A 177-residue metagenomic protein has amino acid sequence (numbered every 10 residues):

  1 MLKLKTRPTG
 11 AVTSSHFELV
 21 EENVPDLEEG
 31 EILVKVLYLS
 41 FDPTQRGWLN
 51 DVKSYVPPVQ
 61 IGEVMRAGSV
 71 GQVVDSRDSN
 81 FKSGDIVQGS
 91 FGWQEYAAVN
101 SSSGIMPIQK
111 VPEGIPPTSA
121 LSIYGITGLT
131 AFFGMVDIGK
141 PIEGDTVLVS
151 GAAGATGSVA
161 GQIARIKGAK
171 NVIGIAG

Functional and structural regions predicted by a protein language model:
M1, T146-V147, V172: Conserved hydrophobic helix-helix packing surfaces used for dimerization/oligomerization
V12-N23: Short glycine/threonine/proline-enriched tight-turn/helix- or strand-capping micro-motif at secondary-structure
N23-F41, L49-W93: Glycine-rich beta-strand-centered segment in the early N-terminal region that forms part of a ligand/cofactor-binding
M65-Q72, S79, S83-G151: NAD(P)H dinucleotide-binding glycine-rich loop of Rossmann-like/cofactor-binding domains, especially the beta1-alpha1
A131, G161, R165-I166: Gly/Ala-rich phosphate-binding loop of Rossmann-like dinucleotide-binding domains, activating on the conserved
G157-S158: N-terminal Rossmann-fold NAD(P) dinucleotide-binding loop
R165-G177: Adenosine-nucleotide cofactor-binding segment
